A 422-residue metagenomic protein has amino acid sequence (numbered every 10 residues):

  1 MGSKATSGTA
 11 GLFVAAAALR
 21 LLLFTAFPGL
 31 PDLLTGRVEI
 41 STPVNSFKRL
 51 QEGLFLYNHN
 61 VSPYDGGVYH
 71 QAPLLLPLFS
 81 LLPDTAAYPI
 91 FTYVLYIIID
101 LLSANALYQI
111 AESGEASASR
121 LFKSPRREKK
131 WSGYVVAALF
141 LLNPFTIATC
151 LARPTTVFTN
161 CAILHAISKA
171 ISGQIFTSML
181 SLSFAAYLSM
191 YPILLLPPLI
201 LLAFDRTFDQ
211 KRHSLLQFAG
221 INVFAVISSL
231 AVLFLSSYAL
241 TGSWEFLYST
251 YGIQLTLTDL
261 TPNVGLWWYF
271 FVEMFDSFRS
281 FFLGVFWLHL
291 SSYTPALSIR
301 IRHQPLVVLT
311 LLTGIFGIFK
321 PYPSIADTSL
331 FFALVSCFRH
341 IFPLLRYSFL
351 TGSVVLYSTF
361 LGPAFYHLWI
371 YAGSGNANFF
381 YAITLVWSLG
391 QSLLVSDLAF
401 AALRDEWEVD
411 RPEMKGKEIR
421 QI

Functional and structural regions predicted by a protein language model:
M1-E245, L283-I422: Multi-pass membrane glycosyltransferase architecture that uses lipid-linked
Y248-M274: Luminal/periplasmic active-site loops of membrane-embedded glycosylation enzymes
F278-R279: Extracellular-loop-to-transmembrane junctions of the mid-late helices
